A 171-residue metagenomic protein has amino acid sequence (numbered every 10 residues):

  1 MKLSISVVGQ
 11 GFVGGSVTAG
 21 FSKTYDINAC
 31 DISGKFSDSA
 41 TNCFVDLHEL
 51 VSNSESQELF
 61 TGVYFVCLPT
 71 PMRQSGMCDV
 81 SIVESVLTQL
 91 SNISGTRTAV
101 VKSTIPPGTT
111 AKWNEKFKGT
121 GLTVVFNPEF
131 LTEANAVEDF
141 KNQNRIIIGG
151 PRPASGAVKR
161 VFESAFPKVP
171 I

Functional and structural regions predicted by a protein language model:
M1-S54, L59: NAD(P)+-binding Rossmann beta1-loop-alpha1 motif at the extreme N-terminus of oxidoreductases
S6, N28, T98-V100, T123 (+1 more regions): A structural signal for isolated positions on well-ordered beta-strands in alpha/beta enzyme cores
G34-S39, P107-T109, P153-A157: Short, charged/polar "capping" segments at the starts of alpha-helices and the immediately preceding loops
N53-S54, K112-V125, A136-I171: Internal alpha-helical scaffold of NAD(P)-dependent oxidoreductase catalytic cores
L59-F60, Q143: Alpha-helix C-terminal capping/helix-to-coil transition sites in glycosyltransferase folds
G62-V63, T98: Structural motif
F65-P69, K102-S103, G149: Short, well-ordered coil/turn residues at beta-beta hairpins and beta-strand->alpha-helix junctions within
P71-A136: Rossmann-like NAD(P)(H) cofactor-binding subdomain of soluble oxidoreductases
